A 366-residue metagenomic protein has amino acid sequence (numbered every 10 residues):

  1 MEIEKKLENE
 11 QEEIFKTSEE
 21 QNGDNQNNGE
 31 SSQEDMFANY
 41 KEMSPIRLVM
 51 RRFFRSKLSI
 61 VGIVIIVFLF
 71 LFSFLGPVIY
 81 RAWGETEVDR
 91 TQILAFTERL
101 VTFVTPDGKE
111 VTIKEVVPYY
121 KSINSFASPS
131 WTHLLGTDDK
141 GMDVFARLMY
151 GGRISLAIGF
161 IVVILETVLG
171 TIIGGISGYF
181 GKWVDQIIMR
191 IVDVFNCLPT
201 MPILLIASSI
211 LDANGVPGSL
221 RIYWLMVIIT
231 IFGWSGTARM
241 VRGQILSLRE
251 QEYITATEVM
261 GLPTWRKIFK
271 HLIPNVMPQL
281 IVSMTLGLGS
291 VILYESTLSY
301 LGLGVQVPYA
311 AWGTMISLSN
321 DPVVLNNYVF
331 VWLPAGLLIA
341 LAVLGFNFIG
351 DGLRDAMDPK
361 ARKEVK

Functional and structural regions predicted by a protein language model:
M1-T167, T171, G261, G304 (+3 more regions): Gly/Trp-centered helix-boundary motif
F72, W234, A238, G287 (+2 more regions): Alpha-helical transmembrane segments
L134, S155, F160-I161, L165-L246 (+2 more regions): Generic hydrophobic transmembrane alpha-helix motif, especially the helices
R147-M149, I191, V241, I245 (+5 more regions): Short hydrophobic alpha-helical segments within the ABC transporter permease transmembrane module
R153-L169, W265-T297, F346: Transmembrane alpha-helices
L198-L205, T297-Y328: Short juxtamembrane loops and helix-capping segments at transmembrane helix boundaries of multi-pass membrane proteins
Q244-Y253, G352-K360: Transmembrane helix boundary and interhelical loop/hinge segments in multi-pass membrane proteins
